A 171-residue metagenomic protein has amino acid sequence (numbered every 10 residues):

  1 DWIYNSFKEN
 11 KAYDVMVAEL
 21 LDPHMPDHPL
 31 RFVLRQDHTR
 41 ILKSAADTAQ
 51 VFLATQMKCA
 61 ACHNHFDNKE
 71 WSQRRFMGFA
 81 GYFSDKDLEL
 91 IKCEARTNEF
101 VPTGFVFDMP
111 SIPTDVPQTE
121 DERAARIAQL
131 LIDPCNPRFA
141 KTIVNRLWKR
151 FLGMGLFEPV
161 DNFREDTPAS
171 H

Functional and structural regions predicted by a protein language model:
D1-T114, D121-Q129, D133-H171: Short, structured secondary-structure elements that scaffold catalytic or ligand/cofactor-binding regions
